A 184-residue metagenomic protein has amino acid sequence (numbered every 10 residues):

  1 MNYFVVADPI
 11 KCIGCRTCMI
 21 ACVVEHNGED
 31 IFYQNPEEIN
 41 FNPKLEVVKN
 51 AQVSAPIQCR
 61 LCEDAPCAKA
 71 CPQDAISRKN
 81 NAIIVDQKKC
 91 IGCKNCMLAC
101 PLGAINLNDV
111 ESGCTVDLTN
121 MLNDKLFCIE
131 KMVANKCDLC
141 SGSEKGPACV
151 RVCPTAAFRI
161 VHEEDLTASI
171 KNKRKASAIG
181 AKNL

Functional and structural regions predicted by a protein language model:
M1-L184: Non-ligating segments of multi-cofactor redox enzymes
